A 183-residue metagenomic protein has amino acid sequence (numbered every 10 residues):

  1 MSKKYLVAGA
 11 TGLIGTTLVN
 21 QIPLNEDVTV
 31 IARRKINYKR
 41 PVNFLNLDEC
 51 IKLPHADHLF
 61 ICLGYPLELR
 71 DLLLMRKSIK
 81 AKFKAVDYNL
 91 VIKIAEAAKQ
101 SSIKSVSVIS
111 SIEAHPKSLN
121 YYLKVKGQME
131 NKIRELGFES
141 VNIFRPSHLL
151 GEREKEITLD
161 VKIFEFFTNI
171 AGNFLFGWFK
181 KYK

Functional and structural regions predicted by a protein language model:
S2-L24: N-terminal Rossmann NAD(P)H-binding glycine-rich loop of SDR-like oxidoreductase domains
K4, D57-H58, S105: Structural motif
A8, L13, A32-R34, M75-K124 (+2 more regions): Conserved Rossmann-fold NAD(P)-dependent oxidoreductase catalytic core, especially the SDR/UDP-sugar
A10, L24-E26, P116-K183: Oxidoreductase cofactor-interface core, primarily capturing Rossmann-like NAD(P)-dependent enzymes
T17, Q21, A97, K132: Rossmann-fold NAD(P)-dependent oxidoreductase module
V28-Y38: NAD(P)-binding Rossmann-fold cofactor-contacting core
T29-I31, N43-L45, F60, S107 (+1 more regions): Hydrophobic/aromatic beta-strand patches that form the interior of the parallel beta-sheet core in alpha/beta enzyme
N37, V42-K93, A97-Q100: NAD(P)H-binding glycine-rich loop region in Rossmannoid oxidoreductase-like domains and their noncatalytic homologs
